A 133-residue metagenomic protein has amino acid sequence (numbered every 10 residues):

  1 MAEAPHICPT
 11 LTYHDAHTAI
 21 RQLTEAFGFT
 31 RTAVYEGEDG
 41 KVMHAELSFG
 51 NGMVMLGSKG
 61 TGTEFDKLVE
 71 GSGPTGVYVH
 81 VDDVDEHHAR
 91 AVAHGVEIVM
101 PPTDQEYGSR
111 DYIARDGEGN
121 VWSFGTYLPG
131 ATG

Functional and structural regions predicted by a protein language model:
M1-T10, I20-G117, F124-G133: Vicinal oxygen chelate
Y13-H17: Short acidic-aromatic low-complexity motifs
